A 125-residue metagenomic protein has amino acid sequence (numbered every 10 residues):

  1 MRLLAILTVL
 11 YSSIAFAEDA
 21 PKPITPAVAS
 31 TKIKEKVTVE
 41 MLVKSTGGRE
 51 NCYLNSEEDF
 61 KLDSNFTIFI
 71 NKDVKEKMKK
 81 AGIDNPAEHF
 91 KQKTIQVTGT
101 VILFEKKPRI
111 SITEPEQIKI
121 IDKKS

Functional and structural regions predicted by a protein language model:
M1-A5: Positively charged n-region of N-terminal signal peptides that target proteins for export
T8-A17: Hydrophobic h-region of N-terminal signal peptides that target proteins for export in Gram-negative bacteria
F16-S125: OB-fold and OB-like single-stranded nucleic-acid-recognition modules and their adjacent interaction interfaces
